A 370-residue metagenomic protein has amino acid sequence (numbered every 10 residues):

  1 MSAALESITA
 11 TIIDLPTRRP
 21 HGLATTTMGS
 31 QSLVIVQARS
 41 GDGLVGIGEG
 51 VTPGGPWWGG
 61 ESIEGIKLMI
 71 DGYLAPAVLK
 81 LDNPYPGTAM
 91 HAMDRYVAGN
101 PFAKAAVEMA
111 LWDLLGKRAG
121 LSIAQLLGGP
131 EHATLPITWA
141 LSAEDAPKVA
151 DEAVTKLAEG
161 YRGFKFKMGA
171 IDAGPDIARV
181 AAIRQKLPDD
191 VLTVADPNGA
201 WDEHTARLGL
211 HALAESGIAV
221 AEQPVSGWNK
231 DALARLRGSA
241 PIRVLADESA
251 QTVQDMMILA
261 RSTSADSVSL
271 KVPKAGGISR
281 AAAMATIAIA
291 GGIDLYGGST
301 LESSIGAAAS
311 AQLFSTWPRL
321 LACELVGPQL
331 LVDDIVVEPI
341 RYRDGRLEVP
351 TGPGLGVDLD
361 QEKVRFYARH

Functional and structural regions predicted by a protein language model:
A3-I8, I13-T17, M28-V34, G41 (+2 more regions): Flexible C-terminal active-site loop/helix
L5, V36, G43, L74 (+10 more regions): Conserved, mostly hydrophobic/aromatic
T9, R39-R118: Metal- or metallocofactor-binding catalytic centers and their adjacent structured scaffolds across diverse enzyme
A24-G29, G99: Short Gly/Pro-enriched turn/cap motifs at secondary-structure boundaries
G48, L135-L141, F164-F166, T193-P197 (+5 more regions): Hydrophobic faces of well-ordered beta-strands that scaffold small-molecule active sites in alpha/beta enzyme cores
A106-S142: Glycine-rich, aromatic-flanked loop segments that form ligand/cofactor-binding clefts across common enzyme folds
G128-A240: Metal-dependent enolase-superfamily TIM-barrel catalytic cores that perform enediolate-based chemistry
H211, G217, W228-R243, A250-R346: Shared catalytic-loop signature of beta/alpha-barrel
